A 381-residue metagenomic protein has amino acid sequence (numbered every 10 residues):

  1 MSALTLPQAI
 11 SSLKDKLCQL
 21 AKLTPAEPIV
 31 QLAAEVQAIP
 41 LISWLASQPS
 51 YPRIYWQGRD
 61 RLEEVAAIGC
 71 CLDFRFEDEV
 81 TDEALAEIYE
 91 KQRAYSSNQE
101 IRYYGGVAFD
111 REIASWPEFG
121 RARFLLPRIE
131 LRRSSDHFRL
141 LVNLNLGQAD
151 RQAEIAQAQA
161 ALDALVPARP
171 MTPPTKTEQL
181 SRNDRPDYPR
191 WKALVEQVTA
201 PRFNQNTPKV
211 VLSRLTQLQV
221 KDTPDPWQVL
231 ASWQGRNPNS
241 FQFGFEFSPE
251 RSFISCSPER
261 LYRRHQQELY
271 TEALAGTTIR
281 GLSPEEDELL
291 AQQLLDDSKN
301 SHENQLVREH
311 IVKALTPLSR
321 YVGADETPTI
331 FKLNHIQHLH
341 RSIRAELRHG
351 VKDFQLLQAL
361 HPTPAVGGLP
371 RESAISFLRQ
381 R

Functional and structural regions predicted by a protein language model:
M1-F76: An N-terminal JmjN-like helical accessory module and its immediate linker preceding a catalytic domain
S2-A3, L85-L215, R320: Non-catalytic accessory segments adjacent to catalytic cores
S2-P7, S135-V166, C256, R260-S342: Cytosolic ligand/metal-binding cores
P25-L32, Y51-Q57, R102-Y104, P208-V210 (+1 more regions): A short, Trp-centered hydrophobic/proline-enriched beta-strand micro-motif
I29-L41, L62-V65, D110-R111, L218-K221 (+4 more regions): Flexible loop/turn segments at secondary-structure boundaries
R61, A67-L72, N98, E118 (+2 more regions): An anion-binding catalytic pocket shared by soluble metabolic enzymes
T172-R260, N304-V307, I311, L318 (+2 more regions): Active-site pocket-lining segments that scaffold enzyme catalytic pockets across diverse folds
I343-R381: Conserved hydrophobic core element of enzyme catalytic domains
